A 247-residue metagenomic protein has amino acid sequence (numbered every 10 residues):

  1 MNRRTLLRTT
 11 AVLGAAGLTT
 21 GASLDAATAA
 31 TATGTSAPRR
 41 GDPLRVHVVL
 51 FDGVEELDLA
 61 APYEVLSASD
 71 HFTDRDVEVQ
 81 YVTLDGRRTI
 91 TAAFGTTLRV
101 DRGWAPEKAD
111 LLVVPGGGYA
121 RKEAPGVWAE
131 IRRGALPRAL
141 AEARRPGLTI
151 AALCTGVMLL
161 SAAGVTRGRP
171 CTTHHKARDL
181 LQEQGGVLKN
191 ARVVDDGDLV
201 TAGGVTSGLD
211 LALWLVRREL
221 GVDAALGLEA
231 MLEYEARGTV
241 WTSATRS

Functional and structural regions predicted by a protein language model:
N2-I150, M158-A162, R178-Q182, L188-K189 (+1 more regions): Extended, subdomain-level signal for the structured scaffold at the beginning of enzyme domains
A129, P170, A202-V205: Short capping loops/turns at secondary-structure boundaries
I150-A151, T172, K189, V200: Structural detector of well-ordered beta-strand residues that form the stable sheet scaffold of enzyme domains
M158, H175, D196: Positions that flank functional sites
V165-R178: Short, glycine-/small-residue-rich phosphate/pyrophosphate-handling segment
N190-V205, E233-Y234: Conserved Rossmann-fold dehydrogenase catalytic segment
